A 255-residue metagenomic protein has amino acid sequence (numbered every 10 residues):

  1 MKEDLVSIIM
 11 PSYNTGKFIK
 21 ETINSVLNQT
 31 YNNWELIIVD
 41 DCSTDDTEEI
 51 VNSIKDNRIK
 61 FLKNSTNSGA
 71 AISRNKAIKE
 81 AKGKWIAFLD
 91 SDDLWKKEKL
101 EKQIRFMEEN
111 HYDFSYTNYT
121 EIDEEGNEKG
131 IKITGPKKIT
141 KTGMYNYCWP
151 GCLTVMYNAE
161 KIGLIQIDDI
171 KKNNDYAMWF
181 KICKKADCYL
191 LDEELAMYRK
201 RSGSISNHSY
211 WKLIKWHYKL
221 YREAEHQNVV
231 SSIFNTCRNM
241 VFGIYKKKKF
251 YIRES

Functional and structural regions predicted by a protein language model:
M1-L27: N-proximal low-complexity "stem/linker" segments adjacent to membrane-targeting elements
E3-V6, L27-I38, D46, N57-K60: Short loop->beta transition adjacent to catalytic acidic/histidine clusters or analogous donor-positioning motifs
K17-K20, D45-S53, L94, E98: Acidic helix N-cap motif at the loop->helix transition within catalytic regions of sugar-transfer enzymes
S25, N32, D40-E49, T66-S68 (+1 more regions): A conserved acidic beta->alpha catalytic loop
N64-A81, K102: Glycine-rich, basic loop-to-helix element that forms the pyrophosphate-binding segment of sugar-nucleotide handling
K79, G135-K212, W216: Conserved nucleotide-sugar donor-binding catalytic segment
I86: Short aromatic/hydrophobic "clamp" motif used to bind/position activated sugar donors
E98-K129: Conserved donor NDP-sugar-binding/catalytic core segment of glycosyltransferases
